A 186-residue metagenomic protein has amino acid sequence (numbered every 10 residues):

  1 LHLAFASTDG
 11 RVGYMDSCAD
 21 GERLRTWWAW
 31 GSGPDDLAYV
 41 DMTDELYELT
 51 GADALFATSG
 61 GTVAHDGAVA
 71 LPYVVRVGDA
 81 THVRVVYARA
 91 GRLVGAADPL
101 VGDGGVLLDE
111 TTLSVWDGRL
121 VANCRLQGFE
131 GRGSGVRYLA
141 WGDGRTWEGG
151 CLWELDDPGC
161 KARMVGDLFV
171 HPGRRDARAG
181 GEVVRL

Functional and structural regions predicted by a protein language model:
L1-L55, V63-E110, S114-C160, V165-L186: Beta-rich carbohydrate-recognition and catalytic domains
